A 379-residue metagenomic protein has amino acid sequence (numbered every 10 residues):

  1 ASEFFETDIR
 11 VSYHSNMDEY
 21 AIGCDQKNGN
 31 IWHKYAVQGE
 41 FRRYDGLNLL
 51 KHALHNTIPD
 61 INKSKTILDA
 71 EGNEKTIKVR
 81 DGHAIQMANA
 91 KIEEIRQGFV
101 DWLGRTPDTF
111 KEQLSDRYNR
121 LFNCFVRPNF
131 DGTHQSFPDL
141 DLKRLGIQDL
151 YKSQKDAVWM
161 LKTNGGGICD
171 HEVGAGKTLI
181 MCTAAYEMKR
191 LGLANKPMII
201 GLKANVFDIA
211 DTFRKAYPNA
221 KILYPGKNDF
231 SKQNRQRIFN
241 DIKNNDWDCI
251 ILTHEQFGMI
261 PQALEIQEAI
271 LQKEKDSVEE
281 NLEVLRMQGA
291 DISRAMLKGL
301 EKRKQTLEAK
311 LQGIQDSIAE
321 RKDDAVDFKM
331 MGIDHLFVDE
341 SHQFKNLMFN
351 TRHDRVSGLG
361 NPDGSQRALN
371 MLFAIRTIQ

Functional and structural regions predicted by a protein language model:
A1-C124, P218, I242-I250, I266-Q288: Charged, low-complexity intrinsically disordered regions
V100, S115, N119, V158-K162 (+2 more regions): Non-transmembrane alpha-helical segments in soluble domains of secreted/periplasmic/extracellular proteins
C124-D170, F344, H353: Conserved pre-motif I regulatory segment
H134-Q148, K177-T178, K189-I375: SF2 helicase/translocase NTPase motor core, specifically the RecA-like lobe 1 inter-motif segment between Walker
K152, N164-Y186, K196-M198: Walker A/P-loop
S153-M160, I180-A184, R237, N370-A374: Well-ordered alpha-helical segments embedded in enzymatic catalytic cores
K155, W159, G167, L179 (+3 more regions): Feature representing long, continuous alpha-helical segments
I378-Q379: Thiamine diphosphate
